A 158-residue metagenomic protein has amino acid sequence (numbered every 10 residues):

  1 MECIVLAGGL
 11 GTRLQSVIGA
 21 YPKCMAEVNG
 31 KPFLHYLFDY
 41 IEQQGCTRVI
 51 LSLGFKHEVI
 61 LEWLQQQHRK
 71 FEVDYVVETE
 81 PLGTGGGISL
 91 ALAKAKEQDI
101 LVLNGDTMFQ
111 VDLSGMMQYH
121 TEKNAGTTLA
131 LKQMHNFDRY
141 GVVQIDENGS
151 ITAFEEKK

Functional and structural regions predicted by a protein language model:
M1-G19: N-terminal nucleotide-binding beta1-loop-alpha1 segment
E2-V5, E27, K31-N104, M108 (+2 more regions): Conserved N-terminal catalytic core of the sugar/cofactor nucleotidyltransferase
G9, D106, Q133: Active-site glycine-centered loops adjacent to acidic/histidine catalytic or metal-binding residues that shape
T12, I18, T84, T107 (+1 more regions): Ser/Thr-centric signal marking residues that sit in or immediately flank functional binding/regulatory motifs
S16, E80, K132-M134: Short Gly/Pro-enriched turn/cap motifs at secondary-structure boundaries
I18, L64, E155-K158: Short, flexible helix/strand-to-coil boundary loops that buttress conserved ligand/catalytic motifs in alpha/beta
Q110-K158: Conserved core of the sugar-phosphate nucleotidyltransferase
